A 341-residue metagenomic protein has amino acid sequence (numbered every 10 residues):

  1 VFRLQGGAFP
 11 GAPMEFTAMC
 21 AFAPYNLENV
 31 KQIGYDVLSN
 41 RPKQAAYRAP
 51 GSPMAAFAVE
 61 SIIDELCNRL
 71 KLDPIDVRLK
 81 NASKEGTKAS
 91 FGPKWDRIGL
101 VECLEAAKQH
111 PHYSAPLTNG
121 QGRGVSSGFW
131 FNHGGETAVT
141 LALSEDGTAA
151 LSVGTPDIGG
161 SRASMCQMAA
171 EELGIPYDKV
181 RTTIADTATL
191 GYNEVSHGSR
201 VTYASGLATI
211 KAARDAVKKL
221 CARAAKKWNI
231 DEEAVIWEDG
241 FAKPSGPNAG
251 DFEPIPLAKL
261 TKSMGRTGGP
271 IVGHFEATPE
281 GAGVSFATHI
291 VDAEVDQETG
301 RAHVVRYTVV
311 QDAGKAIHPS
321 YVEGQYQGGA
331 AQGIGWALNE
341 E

Functional and structural regions predicted by a protein language model:
V1-A55, L117-E341: Gly/Pro-rich active-site capping loops and adjacent beta-alpha segments that organize cofactor/substrate pockets
G51-A58, R69, G92-W95: Short, contiguous, pocket-lining structural segments that sit at or immediately flank catalytic/ligand-binding sites
C67-D76, R223-W228: Short, charged, surface-exposed loops that flank catalytic or proteolytic processing sites
L79-S144: Accessory "access/gating" subregions that flank catalytic or transport cores
